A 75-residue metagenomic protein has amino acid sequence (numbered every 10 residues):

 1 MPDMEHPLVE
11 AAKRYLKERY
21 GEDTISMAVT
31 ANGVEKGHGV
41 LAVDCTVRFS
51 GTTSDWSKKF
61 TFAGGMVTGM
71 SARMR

Functional and structural regions predicted by a protein language model:
M1-A28: Short, non-transmembrane alpha-helical segments in secretory-pathway proteins
V9-A12, V43, V67: Hydrophobic aliphatic residue packing
M27-K36: Short amphipathic beta-strand and strand-loop transition segments with alternating hydrophobic
G37-V47: A short hydrophobic beta-strand element
G51-R75: A short, surface-exposed beta-strand/turn
